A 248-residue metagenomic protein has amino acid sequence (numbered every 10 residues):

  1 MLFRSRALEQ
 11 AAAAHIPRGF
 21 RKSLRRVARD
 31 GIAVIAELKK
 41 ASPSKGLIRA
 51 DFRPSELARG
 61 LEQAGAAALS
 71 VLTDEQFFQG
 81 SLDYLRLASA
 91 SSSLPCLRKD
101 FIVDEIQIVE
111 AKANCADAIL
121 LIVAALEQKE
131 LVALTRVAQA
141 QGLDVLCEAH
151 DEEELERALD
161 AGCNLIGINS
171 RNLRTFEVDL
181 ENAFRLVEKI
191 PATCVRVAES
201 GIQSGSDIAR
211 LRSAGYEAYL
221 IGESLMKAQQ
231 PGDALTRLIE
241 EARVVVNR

Functional and structural regions predicted by a protein language model:
M1-L2: Short, small-residue-biased leader/transition segments that mark boundaries at the very start of proteins
A11-H15, G19, I106, C115: Hydrophobic alpha-helical segments, chiefly the membrane-spanning helices and signal/signal-anchor peptides
A13-G31: Flexible, solvent-exposed loop/hinge segments and secondary-structure transition points
I32-A33, L38, K45-L146, E152-R157 (+1 more regions): N-terminal active-site wall of soluble small-molecule enzyme domains
V103-C115, H150-A161, A198, I202-I221 (+1 more regions): Catalytic cores of alpha/beta
E110-E130, G167-F176, Y216-L235: Glycine-rich phosphate-binding active-site loops on the catalytic face of alpha/beta enzymes
L165-I221: Catalytic-face loop-and-helix region of soluble metabolic enzyme cores
R185-K189, R212, K227-R248: C-terminal helical cap(s) of enzyme catalytic domains, especially alpha/beta-barrels
